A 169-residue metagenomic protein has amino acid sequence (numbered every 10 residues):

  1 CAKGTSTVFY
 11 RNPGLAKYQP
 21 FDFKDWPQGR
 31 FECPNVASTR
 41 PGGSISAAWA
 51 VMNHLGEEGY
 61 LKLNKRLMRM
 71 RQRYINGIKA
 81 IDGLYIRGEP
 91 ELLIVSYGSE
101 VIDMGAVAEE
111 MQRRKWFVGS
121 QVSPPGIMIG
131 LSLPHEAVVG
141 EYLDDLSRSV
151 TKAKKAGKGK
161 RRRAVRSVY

Functional and structural regions predicted by a protein language model:
C1-L92, G98-E100, V168-Y169: Active-site C-terminal subdomain of aminotransferase-like
E58-N64, M68-I75, A80-D82, L92-Y169: Non-catalytic terminal extensions of PLP-dependent enzymes
